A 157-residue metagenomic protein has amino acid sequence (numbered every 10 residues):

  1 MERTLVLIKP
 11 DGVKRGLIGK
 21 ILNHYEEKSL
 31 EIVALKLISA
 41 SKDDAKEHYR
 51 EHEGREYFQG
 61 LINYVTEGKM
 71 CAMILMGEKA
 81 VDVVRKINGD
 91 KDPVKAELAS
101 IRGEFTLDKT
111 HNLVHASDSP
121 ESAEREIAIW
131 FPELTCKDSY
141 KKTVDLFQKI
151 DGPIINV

Functional and structural regions predicted by a protein language model:
M1-V157: Non-catalytic terminal and connector segments of soluble metabolic enzymes
